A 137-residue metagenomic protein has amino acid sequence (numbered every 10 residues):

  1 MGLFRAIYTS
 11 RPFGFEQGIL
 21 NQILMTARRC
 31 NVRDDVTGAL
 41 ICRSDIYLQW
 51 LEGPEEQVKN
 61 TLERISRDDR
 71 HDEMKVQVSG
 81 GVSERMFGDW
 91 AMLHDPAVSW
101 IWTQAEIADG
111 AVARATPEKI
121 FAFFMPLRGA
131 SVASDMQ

Functional and structural regions predicted by a protein language model:
M1-Q137: Charge-rich, low-complexity N-terminal segments
